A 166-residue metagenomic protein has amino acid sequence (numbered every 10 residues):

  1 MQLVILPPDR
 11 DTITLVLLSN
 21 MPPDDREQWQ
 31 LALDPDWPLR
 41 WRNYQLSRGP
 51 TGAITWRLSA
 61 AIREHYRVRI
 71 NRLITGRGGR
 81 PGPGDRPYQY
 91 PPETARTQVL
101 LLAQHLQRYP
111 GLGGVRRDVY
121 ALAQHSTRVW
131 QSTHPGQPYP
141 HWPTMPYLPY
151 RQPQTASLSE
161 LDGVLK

Functional and structural regions predicted by a protein language model:
M1-R26, N43: Catalytic palm active-site di-aspartate
L18-L39, G49: Helical (often loop-to-helix) elements that flank the catalytic cores of nucleotide-handling enzymes
D34-K166: Right-hand nucleic-acid polymerase module
